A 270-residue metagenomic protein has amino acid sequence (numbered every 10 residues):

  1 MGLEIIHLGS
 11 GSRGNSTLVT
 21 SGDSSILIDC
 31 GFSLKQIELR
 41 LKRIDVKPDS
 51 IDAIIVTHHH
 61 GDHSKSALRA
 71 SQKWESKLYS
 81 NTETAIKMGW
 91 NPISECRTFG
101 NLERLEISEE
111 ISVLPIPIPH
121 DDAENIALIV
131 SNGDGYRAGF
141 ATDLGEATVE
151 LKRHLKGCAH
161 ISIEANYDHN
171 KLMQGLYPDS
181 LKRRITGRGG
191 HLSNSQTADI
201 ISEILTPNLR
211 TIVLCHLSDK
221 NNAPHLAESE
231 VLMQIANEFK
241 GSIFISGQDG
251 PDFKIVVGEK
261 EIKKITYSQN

Functional and structural regions predicted by a protein language model:
M1-I44, I126-D143, H160: Conserved beta-strand hairpin/beta-sheet module of binuclear metal-dependent hydrolase folds, prominently
I6-S16, T57-A67, A85, P115-I116: Structured catalytic core of nucleotide-sugar glycosyltransferases
I28-G31, I51-H59, Y79-T82, G139-T142 (+3 more regions): Active-site neighborhood of phospho(di)ester-bond hydrolases with catalytic His/Asp-centered motifs
K35-S80: Active-site metal-binding motif and surrounding structural segment of the metallo-beta-lactamase
H60-S64, A85-K87, A123, E146-V149 (+2 more regions): Active-site environment of divalent metal-dependent phosphoester hydrolases
K65-W74, K87-W90, N222-S229: Metal-dependent catalytic neighborhoods of phosphoester/phosphodiester hydrolases
S80-G135: Metallo-beta-lactamase
V149-S246: Cap/insert and terminal regions of metallo-dependent hydrolase folds
